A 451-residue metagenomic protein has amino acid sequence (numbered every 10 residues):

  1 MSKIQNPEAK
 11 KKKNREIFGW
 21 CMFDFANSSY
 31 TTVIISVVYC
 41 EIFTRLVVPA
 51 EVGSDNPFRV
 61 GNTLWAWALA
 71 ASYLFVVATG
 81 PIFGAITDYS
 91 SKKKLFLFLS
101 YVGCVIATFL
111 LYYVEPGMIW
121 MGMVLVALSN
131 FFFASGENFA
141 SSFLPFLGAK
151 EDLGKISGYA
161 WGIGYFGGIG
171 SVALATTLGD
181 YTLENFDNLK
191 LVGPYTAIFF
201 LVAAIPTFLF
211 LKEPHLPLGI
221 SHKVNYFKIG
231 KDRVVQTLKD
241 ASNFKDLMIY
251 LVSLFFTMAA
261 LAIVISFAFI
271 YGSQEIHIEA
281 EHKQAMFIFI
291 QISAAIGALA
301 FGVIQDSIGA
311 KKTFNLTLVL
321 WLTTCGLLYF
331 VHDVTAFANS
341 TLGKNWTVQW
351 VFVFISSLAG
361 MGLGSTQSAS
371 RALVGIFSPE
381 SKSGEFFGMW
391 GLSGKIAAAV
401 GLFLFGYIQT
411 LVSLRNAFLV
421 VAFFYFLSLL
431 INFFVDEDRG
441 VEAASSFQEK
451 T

Functional and structural regions predicted by a protein language model:
S2-F18, P214-L251, K450-T451: Juxtamembrane intracellular "pre-TM" segments in multi-pass secondary transporters
I17, Y113, F199-F210, L419-T451: Multi-pass alpha-helical transporter architecture, strongest for 12-TM Major Facilitator/SLC carriers used
I34-N62, S266-K283: Short amphipathic helix-loop junctions that connect adjacent transmembrane helices in Major Facilitator Superfamily/SLC
D55-G61, G179-I198, N345-T347, Y407-Y425: A membrane-interface helix-boundary motif in multi-pass transporters
A78-K92, G297-A310, Q409: Helix-to-loop junctions at the C-terminal end of transmembrane segments in multipass secondary transporters
T87-Y101, S307-L320: Cytoplasmic membrane-interface "Motif A"-like loop-to-helix N-cap segments of 12-TM Major Facilitator Superfamily
F98-P116, L320-N345: C-terminal ends and interior cores of transmembrane alpha-helices in multi-pass membrane transporters/permeases
K155-T176, G391-G401: Glycine-rich segments within core transmembrane alpha-helices of 12-TM secondary carriers
